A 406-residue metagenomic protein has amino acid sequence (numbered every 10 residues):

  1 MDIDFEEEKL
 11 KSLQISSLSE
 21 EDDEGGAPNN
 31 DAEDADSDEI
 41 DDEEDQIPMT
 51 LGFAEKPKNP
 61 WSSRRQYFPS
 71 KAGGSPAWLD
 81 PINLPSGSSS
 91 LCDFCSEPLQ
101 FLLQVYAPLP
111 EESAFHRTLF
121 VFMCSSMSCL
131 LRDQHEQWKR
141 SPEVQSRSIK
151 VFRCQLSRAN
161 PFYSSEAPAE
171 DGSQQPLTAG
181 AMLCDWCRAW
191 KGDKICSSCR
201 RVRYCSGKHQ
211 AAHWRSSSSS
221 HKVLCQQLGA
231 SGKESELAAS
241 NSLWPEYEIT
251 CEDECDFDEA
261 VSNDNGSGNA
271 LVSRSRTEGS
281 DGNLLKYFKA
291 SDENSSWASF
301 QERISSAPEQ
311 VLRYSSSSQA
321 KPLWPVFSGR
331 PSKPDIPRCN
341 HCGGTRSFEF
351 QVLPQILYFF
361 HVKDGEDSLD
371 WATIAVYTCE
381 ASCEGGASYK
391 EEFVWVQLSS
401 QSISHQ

Functional and structural regions predicted by a protein language model:
M1-Q406: Preference for intrinsically disordered or flexible, low-complexity segments and adjacent hinge/connector residues
